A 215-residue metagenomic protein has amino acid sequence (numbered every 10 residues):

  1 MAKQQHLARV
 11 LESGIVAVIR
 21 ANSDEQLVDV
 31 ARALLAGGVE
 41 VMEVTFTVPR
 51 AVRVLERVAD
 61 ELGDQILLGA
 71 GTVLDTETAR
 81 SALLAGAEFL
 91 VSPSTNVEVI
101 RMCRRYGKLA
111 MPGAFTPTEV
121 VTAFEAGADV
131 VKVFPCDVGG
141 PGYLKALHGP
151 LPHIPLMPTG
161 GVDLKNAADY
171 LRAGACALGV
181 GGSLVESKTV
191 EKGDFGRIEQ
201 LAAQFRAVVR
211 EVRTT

Functional and structural regions predicted by a protein language model:
M1-G86, R105, H153, L164-K165 (+2 more regions): Conserved N-terminal beta1-alpha1 strand-loop-helix module at the mouth
R20-N22, V48, L68-T76, S92-N96 (+3 more regions): Glycine-rich beta-to-alpha transition loops that act as phosphate-gripper elements at the mouths of alpha/beta enzyme
G38, L62, G86, S94 (+5 more regions): Conserved functional loop/turn residues at catalytic and ligand-binding sites
V41-V44, L90, K132-V133, M157: Short catalytic-loop micro-motif centered on adjacent basic/acidic residues
F89, P93-V138: Histidine/lysine/aspartate-rich catalytic loop segments that bind and position anionic ligands
F89-V99, V133-P141, A173-G196: Glycine-rich phosphate-binding active-site loops on the catalytic face of alpha/beta enzymes
T118-A173: A generic hydrophobic-segment detector
